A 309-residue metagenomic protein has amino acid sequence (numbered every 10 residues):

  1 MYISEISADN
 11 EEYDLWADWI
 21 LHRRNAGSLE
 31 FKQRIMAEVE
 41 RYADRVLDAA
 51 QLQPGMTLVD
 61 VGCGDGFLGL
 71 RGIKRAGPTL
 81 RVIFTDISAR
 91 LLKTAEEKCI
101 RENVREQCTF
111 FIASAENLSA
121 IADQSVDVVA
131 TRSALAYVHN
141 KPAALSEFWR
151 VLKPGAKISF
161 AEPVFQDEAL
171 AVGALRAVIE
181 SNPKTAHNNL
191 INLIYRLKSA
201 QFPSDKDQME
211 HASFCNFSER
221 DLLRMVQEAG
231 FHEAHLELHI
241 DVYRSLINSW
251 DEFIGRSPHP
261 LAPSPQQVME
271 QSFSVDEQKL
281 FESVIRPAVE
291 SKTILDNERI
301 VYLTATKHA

Functional and structural regions predicted by a protein language model:
M1-Q53, F67-R75, L91-T94, K98 (+1 more regions): Conserved class I S-adenosyl-L-methionine
Y2-E30, R34, E233-S291: C-terminal helical/coil "lid" or tail adjacent to the Rossmann-like core of SAM-dependent
T57-V61, D65-L118: Class I SAM-dependent methyltransferase SAM/SAH-binding core
E116-V128: A short acidic, Gly/Pro-enriched loop at the edge of an enzyme's catalytic core that lines a small-molecule cofactor
D127-N140, V164: A short SAM/SAH-binding and catalytic strip from SAM-dependent methyltransferases
P142-K157: A short glycine-rich, Lys/Arg-flanked "PGG" loop and its adjoining helix->strand segment in the class I
S159-R196: Conserved class I S-adenosyl-L-methionine
C215-A229: Short alpha-helix
